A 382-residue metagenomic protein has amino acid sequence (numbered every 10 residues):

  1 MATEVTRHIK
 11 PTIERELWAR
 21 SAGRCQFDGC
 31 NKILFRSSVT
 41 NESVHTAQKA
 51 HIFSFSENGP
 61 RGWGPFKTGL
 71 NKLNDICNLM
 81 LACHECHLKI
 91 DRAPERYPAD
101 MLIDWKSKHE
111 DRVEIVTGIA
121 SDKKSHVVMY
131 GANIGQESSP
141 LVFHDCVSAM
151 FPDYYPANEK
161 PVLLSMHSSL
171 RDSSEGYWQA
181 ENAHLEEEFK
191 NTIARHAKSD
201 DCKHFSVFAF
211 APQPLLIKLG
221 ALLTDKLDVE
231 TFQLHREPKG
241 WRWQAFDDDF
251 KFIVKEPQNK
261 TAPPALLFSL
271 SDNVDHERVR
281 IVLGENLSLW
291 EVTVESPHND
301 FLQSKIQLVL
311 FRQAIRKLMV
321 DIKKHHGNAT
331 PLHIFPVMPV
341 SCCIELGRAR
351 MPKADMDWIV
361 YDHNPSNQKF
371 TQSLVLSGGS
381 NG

Functional and structural regions predicted by a protein language model:
M1-E16, A22, N31-L34: A boundary/linker detector
M1-E4, G62, A93-S168, P214-K226 (+3 more regions): Defense-system signaling and execution modules centered on TIR/cGAS-STING-like, death/scaffold domains and their
T3, K32-L79, I90-S107: Histidine-centered nuclease catalytic patch
W18-Q26, D75-L79: Short metal-coordination and nucleic-acid-contact micro-motifs, chiefly zinc-binding Cys/His arrays
C25-C30, C83: Short cysteine-rich clusters marking metal-coordination/redox-active sites
H87, S206-I217, S269-V274, H333-I344: Gly/Ser/Thr-rich loops at beta-strand to alpha-helix junctions that form or flank small-molecule/cofactor-binding
E187-A197, Q307-N328, C342: A short, acidic, amphipathic alpha-helical segment used as a generic capping/interface helix at domain edges
D247-L318: Redox- and metal-dependent alpha/beta enzyme cores, enriched for Fe-S-associated oxidoreductases and cofactor-handling
